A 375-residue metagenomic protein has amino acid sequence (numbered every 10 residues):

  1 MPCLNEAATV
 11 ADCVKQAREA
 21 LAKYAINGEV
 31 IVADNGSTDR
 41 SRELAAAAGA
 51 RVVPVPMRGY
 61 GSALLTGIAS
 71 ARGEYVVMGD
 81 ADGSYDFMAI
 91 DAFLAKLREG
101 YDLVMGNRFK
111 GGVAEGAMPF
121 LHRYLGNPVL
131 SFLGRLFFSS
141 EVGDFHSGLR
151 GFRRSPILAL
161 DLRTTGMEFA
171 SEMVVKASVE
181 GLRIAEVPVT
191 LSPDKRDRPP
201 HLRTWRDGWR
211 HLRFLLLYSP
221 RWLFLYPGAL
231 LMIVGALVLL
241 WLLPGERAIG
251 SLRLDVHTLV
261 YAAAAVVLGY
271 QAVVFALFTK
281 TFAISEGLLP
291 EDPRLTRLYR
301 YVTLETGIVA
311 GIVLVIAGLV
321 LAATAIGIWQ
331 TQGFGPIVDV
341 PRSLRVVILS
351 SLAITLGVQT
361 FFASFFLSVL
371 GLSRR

Functional and structural regions predicted by a protein language model:
E6-T9, S37, Y60, D86: Donor nucleotide-sugar binding loop of glycosyltransferases
A8-D12, S37-A48: Acidic helix N-cap motif at the loop->helix transition within catalytic regions of sugar-transfer enzymes
V10, A17, G67, D82 (+7 more regions): Residue-level signature of catalytic and energy-coupling elements of molecular machines, predominantly ATP/GTP-dependent
V10-R18, Y24-G36, V53, G357: Short beta-strand/loop segment that forms part of the nucleotide-sugar
I26-I31, R42-S70: Conserved donor nucleotide-binding strand/loop of the catalytic core
I31-R42, G83: A conserved acidic beta->alpha catalytic loop
V55-S70, Y75-M78, F87-M167, D194-F214: Acceptor/aglycone-binding surface of glycosyltransferases and processive sugar-polymer synthases
S139, L162-R375: Hydrophobic helical membrane-anchoring modules
